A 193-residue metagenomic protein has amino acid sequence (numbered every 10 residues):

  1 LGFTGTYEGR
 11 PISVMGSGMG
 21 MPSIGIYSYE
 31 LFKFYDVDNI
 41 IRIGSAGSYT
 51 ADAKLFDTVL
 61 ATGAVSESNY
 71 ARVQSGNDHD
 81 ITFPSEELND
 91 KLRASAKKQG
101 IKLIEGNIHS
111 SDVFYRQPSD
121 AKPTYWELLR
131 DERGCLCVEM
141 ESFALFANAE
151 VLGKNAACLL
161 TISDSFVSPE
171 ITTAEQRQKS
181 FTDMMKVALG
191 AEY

Functional and structural regions predicted by a protein language model:
L1-K91: Metabolite-binding pocket within alpha/beta catalytic cores that recognizes anionic/polar moieties
I43-G47, L152-V167: Glycine-rich phosphate/pyrophosphate-binding loops and their adjacent beta-strand/loop elements at enzyme active sites
G47, H109-Y115, A144, I162-S165: Glycine-rich beta-alpha junction loops
H79-E132: Active-site rim beta-loop-alpha module in soluble metabolic enzymes
K91-Q99, N148, V187-Y193: Generic non-transmembrane alpha-helical segments
T124-N155: A C-terminal functional module that forms or caps the active site or interfaces directly with catalytic machinery
F166-Y193: His/Asp/Glu-rich mid-to-C-terminal helical/loop segments that flank catalytic regions of hydrolases
